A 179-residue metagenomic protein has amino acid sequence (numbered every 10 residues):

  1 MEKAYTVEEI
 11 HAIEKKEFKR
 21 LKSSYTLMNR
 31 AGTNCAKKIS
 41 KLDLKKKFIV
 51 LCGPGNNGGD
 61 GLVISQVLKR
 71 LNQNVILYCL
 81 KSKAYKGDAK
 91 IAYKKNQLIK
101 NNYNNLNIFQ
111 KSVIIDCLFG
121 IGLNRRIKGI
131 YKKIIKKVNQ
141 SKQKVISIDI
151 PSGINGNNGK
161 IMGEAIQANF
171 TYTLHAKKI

Functional and structural regions predicted by a protein language model:
M1-K45: Positively charged, low-complexity intrinsically disordered leader regions
M1-Y5, L44-I179: Glycine-rich phosphate/dinucleotide-binding loop and adjoining beta-alpha-beta core of small-molecule
